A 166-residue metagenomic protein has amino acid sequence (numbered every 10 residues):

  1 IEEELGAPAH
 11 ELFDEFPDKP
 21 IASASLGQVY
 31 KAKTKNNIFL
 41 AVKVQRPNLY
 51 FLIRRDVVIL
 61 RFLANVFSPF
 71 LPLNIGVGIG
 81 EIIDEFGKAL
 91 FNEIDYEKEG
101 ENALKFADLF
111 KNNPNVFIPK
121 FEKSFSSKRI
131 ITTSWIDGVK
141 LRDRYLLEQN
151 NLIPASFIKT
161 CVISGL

Functional and structural regions predicted by a protein language model:
I1-L166: Conserved catalytic cores of large enzyme domains
